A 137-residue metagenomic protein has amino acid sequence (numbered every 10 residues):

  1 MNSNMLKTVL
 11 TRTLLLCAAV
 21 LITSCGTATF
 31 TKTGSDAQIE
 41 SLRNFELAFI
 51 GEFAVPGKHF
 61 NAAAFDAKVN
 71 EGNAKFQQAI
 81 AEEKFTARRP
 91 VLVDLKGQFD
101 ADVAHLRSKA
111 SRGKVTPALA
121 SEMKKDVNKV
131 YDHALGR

Functional and structural regions predicted by a protein language model:
N2-L14: Bacterial N-terminal signal peptides that target proteins for export
L21-S24: C-terminal motif of bacterial Sec signal peptides marking the signal peptidase cleavage site
G26-A28: Bacterial signal peptide processing site
T31-S41, F45: Alpha-helical transmembrane signal-anchor/signal-peptide segments
Q38, G51-R88: Alpha-helical segments in soluble extracytoplasmic regions
A62-N70, R89-G97, P117-K125: Short, charged, amphipathic alpha-helical segments
I80-A110: Heptad-repeat alpha-helical coiled-coil/4-helix-bundle sensor or tether segments in soluble regions
A101-R137: C-terminal amphipathic alpha-helix
